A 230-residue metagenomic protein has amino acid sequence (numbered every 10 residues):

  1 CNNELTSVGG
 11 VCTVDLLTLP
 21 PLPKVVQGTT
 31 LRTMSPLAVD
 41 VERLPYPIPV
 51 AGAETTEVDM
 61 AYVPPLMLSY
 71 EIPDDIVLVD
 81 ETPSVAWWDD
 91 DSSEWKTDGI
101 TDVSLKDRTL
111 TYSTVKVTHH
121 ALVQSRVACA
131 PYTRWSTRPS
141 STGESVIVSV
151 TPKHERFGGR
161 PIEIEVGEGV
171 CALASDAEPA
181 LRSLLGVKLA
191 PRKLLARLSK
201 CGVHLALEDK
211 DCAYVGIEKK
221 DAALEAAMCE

Functional and structural regions predicted by a protein language model:
C1-E230: Proteolytic cleavage junctions
